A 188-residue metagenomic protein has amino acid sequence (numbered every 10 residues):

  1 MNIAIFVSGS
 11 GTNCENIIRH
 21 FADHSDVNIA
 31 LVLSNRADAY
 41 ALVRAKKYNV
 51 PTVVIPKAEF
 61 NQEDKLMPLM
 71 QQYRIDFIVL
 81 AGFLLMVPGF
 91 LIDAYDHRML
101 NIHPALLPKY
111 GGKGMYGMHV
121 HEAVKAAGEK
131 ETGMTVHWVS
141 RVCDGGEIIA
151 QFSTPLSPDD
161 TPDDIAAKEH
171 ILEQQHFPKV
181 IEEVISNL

Functional and structural regions predicted by a protein language model:
M1-L188: One-carbon transfer enzymes
